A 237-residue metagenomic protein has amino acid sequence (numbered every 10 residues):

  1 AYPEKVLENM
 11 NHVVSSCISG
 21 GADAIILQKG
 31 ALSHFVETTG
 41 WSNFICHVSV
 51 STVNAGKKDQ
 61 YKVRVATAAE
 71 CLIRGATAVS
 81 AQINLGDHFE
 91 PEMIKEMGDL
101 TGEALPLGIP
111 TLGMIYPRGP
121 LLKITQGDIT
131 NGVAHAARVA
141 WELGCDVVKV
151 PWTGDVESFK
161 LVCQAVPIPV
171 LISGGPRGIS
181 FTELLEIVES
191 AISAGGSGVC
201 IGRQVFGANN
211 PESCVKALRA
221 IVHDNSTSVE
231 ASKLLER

Functional and structural regions predicted by a protein language model:
A1-I172, G178-I201, V215, A220-I221 (+1 more regions): Alpha/beta enzyme core
R203-N209: A short, acidic, flexible beta-alpha connecting loop/helix-capping segment that sits on the rim of active
A231-R237: A short, charged, Gly/Pro-tolerant segment at domain boundaries
